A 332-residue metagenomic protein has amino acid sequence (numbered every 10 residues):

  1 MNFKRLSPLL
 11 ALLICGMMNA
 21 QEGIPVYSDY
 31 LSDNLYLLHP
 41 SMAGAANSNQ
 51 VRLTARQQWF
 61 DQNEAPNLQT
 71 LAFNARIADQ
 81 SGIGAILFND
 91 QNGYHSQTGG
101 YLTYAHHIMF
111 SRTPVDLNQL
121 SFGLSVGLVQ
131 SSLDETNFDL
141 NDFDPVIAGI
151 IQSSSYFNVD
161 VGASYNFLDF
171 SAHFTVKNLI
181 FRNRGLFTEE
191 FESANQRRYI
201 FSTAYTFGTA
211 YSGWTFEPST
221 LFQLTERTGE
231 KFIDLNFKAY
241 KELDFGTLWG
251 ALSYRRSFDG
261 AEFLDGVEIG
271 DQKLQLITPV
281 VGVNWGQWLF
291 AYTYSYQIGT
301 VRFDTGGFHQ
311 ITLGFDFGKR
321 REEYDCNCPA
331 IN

Functional and structural regions predicted by a protein language model:
M1-N2, C15, D33: Residue-level detector of alpha-helical transmembrane segments in integral membrane proteins
N2-A11: Sec-dependent signal peptide recognition, specifically the positively charged N-region followed immediately by
L12-N19: Hydrophobic h-region of N-terminal signal peptides that target proteins for export in Gram-negative bacteria
Q21-N332: Subset of outer-membrane beta-barrel
